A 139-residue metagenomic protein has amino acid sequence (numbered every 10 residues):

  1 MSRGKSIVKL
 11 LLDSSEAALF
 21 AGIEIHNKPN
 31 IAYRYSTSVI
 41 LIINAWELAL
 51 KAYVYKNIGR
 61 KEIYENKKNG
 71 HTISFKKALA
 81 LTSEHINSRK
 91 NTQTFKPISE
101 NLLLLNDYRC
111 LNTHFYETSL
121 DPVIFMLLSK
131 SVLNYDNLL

Functional and structural regions predicted by a protein language model:
M1-I40, Y53: Charged alpha-helical initiation segments
K5-L12, Y35-V39, T72, F95-L102 (+2 more regions): Amphipathic, non-membrane alpha-helical segments in soluble helical-bundle scaffolds
E24-N27, S83-K90, C110-F115: Short, charged/polar, low-complexity loop and linker segments that flank or interrupt alpha-helical bundles
K28-S36, R60-E65, D121-P122: Short, surface-exposed loop/turn segments at secondary-structure junctions
L50-E62, H114, T118-F125: Short, solvent-exposed secondary-structure capping/transition elements
N57-K96: Flexible secondary-structure boundary motifs
Q93-L139: Charge-enriched, short contiguous segments at helix-coil
